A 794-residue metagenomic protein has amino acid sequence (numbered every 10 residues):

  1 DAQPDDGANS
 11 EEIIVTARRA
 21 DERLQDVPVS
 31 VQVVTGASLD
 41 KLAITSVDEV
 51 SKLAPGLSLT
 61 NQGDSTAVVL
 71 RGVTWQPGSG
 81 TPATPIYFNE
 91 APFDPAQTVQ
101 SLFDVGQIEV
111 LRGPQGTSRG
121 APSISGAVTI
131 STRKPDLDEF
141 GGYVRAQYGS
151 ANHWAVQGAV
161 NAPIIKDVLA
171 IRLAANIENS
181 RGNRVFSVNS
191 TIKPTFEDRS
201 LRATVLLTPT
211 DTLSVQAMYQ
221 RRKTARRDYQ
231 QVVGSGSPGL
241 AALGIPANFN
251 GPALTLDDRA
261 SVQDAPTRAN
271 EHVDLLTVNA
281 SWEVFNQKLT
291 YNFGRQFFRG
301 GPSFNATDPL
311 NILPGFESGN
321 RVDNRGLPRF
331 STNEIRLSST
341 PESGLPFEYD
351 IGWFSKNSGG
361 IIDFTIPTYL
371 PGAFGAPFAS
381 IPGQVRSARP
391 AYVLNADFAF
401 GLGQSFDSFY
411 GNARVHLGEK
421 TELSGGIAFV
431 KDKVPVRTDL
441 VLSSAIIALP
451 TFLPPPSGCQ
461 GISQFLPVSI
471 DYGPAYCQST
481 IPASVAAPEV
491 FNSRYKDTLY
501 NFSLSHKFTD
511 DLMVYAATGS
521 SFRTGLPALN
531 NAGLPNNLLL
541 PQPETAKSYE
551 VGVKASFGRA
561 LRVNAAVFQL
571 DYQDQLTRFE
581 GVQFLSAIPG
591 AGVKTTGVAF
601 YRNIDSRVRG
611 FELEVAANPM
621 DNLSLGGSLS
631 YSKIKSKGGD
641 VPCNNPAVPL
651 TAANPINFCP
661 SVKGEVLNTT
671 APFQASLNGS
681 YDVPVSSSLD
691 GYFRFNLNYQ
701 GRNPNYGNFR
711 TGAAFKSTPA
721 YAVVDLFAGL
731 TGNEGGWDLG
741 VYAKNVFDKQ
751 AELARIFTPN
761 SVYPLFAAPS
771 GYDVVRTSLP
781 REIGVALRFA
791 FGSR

Functional and structural regions predicted by a protein language model:
D1-L53, D211, L276, G792-S793: N-terminal Sec signal peptide and the immediately downstream disordered periplasmic leader that contains the TonB box
T16, D48-A91: Extracytoplasmic beta-strand/coil segments of soluble accessory domains associated with Gram-negative outer-membrane
A83, P95, F103-G106, R112 (+8 more regions): Outer-membrane beta-barrel translocator/receptor signature
R184-I192, Y229-V262, N305-D323, T365-A399 (+6 more regions): Solvent-exposed loop segments that connect transmembrane elements
S190, F196-D350, K356-G360, R562-N564: Outer-membrane beta-barrel domain signature, strongest for Gram-negative TonB-dependent receptors and also present
T277-V284, K288-G294, F298-A306, K507-R523 (+5 more regions): Membrane-embedded beta-barrel scaffold of Gram-negative outer-membrane proteins
S338, G352, E419-L423, Q569-D571 (+2 more regions): Gram-negative outer-membrane beta-barrel transporters
N698-N708, L730-R794: C-terminal beta-signal and adjacent terminal beta-strands/loops of Gram-negative outer-membrane beta-barrel proteins
